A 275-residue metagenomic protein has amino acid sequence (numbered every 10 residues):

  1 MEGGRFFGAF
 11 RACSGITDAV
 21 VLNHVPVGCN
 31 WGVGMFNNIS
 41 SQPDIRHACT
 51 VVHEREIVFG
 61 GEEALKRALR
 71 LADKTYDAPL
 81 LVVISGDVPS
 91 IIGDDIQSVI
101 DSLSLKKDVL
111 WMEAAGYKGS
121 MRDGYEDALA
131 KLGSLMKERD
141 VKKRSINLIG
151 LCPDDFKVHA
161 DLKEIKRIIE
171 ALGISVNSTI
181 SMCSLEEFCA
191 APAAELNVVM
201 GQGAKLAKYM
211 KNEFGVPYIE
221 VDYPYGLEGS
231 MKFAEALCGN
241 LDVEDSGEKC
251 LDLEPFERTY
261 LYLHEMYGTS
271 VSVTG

Functional and structural regions predicted by a protein language model:
M1-G275: An N-terminal assembly and electron-transfer interface module characteristic of large anaerobic redox and radical
